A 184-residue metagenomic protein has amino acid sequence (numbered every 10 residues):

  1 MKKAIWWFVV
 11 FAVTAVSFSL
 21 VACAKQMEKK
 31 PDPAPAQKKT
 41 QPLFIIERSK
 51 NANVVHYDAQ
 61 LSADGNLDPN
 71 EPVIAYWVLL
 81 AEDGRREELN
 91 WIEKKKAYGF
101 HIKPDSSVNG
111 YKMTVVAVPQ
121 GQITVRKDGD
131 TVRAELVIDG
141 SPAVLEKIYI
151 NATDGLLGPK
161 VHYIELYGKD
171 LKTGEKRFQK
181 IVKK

Functional and structural regions predicted by a protein language model:
M1-V9: Bacterial N-terminal signal peptides that target proteins for export
V9-S19: Bacterial N-terminal signal peptides
K25-W91, K176: N-terminal export/targeting and maturation segments
V73-V144: Mature extracytoplasmic domains of secretory-pathway proteins
S141-G155: Beta-sandwich interaction modules
G155-F178: Short, exposed beta-strand-loop hairpins at the edges of beta-sheets in extracellular/periplasmic proteins
K183-K184: Short, solvent-exposed mixed-charge patches
